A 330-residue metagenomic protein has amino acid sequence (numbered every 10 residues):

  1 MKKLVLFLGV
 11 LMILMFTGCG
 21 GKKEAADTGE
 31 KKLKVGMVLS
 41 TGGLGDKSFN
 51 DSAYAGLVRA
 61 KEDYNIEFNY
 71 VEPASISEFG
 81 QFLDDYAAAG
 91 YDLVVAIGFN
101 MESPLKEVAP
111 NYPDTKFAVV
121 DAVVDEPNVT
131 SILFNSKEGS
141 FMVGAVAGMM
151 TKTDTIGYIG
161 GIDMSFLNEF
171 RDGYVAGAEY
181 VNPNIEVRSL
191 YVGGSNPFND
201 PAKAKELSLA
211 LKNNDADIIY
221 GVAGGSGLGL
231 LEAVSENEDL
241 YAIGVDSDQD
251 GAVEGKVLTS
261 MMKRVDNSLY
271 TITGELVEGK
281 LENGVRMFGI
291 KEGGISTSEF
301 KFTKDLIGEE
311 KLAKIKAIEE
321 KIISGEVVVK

Functional and structural regions predicted by a protein language model:
M1-V5: Positively charged n-region of N-terminal signal peptides that target proteins for export
F7-I13: Core hydrophobic alpha-helical membrane-spanning segments
M15-G18: C-terminal motif of bacterial Sec signal peptides marking the signal peptidase cleavage site
K22-K330: A residue-level marker of the well-folded mature domains of exported/periplasmic proteins
